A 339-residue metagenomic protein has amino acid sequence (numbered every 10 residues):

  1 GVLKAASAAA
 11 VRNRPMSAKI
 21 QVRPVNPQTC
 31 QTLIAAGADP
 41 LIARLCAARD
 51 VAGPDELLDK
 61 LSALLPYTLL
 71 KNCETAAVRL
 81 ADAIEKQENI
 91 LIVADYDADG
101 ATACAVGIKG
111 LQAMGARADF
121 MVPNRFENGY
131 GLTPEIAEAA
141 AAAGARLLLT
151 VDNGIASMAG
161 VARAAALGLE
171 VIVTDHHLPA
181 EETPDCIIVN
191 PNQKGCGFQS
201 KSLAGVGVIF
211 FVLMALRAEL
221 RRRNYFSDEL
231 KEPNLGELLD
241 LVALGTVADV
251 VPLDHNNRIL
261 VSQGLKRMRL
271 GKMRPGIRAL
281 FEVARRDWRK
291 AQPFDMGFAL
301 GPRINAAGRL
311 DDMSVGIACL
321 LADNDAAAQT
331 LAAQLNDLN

Functional and structural regions predicted by a protein language model:
G1-P15, L335: N-terminal amphipathic/basic-hydrophobic helices that include classical n-h-c signal peptides and signal-anchor
S17, R23-A145, L167, A218-N339: Hydrophobic helix-and-loop "lid/oligomerization" segment in the mid-to-C-terminal part of catalytic domains
I92-V93, L148-T150, V173: Short catalytic-loop micro-motif centered on adjacent basic/acidic residues
D95-Y96, P123-F126, N153-G154, L169 (+2 more regions): Short, ordered loop/turn segments at secondary-structure junctions
V106, E182-F226, L238-V242: Short alpha-helices
L147, V151-R163: Phosphate/diphosphate-binding loops
M158, T183, L203-V206, F210 (+2 more regions): Amphipathic alpha-helical transducer elements in NTP-driven molecular machines
A159, T174-P184: Short, glycine/polar-rich helix-capping loops at beta-to-alpha or helix-loop-helix junctions that flank or form
